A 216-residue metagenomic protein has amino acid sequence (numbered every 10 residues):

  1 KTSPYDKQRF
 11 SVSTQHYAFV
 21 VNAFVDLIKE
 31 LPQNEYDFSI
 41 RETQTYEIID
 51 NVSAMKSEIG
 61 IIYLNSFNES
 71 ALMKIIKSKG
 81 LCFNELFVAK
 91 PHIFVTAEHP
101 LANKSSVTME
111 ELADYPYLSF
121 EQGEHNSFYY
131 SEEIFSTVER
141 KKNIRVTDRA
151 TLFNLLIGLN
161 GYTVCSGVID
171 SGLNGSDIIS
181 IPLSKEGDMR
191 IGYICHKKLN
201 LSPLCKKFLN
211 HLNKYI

Functional and structural regions predicted by a protein language model:
K1-P4, S11, F208: Alpha-helical linker/hinge and terminal dimerization helices associated with HTH transcriptional regulators
P4, I75-Y117: Flexible hinge/capping segments at coil-to-helix
D6-A71: Central regulatory/effector-binding core of bacterial HTH transcription factors
V20-D26, E69, M109, A113-V138 (+1 more regions): Secondary-structure junction motif
A23, N200-L212: Short amphipathic alpha-helical coupling segments at ligand-binding clamshell hinges and other catalytic/signaling
Q44, S53-E58, Y63, Q122-I179: Hydrophobic hinge/microswitch elements
K77-N84, A89-K90, A150-L199: Beta-alpha-beta core module
E98-V107, K185-G187, K198-C205: Short helix-loop capping/hinge motifs at secondary-structure junctions, enriched in acidic/polar residues
